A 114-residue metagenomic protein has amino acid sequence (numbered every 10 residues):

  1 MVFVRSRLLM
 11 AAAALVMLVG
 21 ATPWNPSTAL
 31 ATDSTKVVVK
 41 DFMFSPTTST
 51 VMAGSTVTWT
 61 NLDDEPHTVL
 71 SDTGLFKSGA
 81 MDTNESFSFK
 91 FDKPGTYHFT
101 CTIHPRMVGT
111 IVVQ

Functional and structural regions predicted by a protein language model:
V2-A11, V16-Q114: Extracytoplasmic copper-binding redox domains, predominantly the cupredoxin/blue-copper superfamily
